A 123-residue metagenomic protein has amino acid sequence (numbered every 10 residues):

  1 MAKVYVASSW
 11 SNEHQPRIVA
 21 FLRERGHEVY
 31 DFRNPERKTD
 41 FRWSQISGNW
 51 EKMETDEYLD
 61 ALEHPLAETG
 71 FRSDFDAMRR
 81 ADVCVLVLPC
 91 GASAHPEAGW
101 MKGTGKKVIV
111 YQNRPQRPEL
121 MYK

Functional and structural regions predicted by a protein language model:
M1-K123: Conserved catalytic or regulatory cores that recognize and/or transform ribose-phosphate-containing ligands
